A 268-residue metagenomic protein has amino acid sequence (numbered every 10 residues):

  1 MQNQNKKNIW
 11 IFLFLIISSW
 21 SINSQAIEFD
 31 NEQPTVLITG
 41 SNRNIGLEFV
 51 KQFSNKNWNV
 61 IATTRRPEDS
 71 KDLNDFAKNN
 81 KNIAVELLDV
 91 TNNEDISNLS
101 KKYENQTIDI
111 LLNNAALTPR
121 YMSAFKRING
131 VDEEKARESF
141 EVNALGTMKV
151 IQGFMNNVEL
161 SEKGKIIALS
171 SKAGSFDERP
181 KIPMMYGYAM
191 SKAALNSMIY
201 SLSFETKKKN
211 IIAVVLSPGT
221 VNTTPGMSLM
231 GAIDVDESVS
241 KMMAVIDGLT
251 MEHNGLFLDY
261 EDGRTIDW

Functional and structural regions predicted by a protein language model:
I38-T39, N113, K165-S171, I212-S217: Structural signature of the Rossmann-like NAD(P)-dependent dehydrogenase/reductase core
N42, G46-K51: N-terminal Rossmann NAD(P)H-binding glycine-rich loop of SDR-like oxidoreductase domains
K56-K71: Conserved glycine-rich Rossmann-like NAD(P)H-binding loop of the short-chain dehydrogenase/reductase
A77-E94: Rossmann-fold cofactor-recognition segment
T91-Q106: Conserved Rossmann-fold cofactor-binding substructure of NAD(P)-dependent oxidoreductases
A116-Y121, F125-F140, K149, N156 (+2 more regions): Catalytic loop of short-chain dehydrogenase/reductase
K208, V215-P218, T223, S228-W268: C-terminal helical subdomain
